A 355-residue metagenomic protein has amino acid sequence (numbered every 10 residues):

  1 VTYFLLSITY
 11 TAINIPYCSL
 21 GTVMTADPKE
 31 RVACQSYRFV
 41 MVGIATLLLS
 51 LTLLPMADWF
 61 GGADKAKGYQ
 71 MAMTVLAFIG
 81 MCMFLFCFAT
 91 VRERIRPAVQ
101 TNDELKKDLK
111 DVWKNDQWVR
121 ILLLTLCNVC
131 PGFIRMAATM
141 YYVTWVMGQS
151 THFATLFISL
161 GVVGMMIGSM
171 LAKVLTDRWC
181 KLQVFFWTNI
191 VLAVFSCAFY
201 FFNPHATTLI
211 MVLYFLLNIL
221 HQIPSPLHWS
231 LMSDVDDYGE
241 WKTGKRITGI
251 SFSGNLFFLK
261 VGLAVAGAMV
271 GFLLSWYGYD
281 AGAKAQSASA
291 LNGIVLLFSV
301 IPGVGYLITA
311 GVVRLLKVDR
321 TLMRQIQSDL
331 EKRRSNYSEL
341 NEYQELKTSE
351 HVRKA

Functional and structural regions predicted by a protein language model:
V1-K354: Membrane-embedded alpha-helical bundles of multi-pass transporters/translocases, especially carrier/permease families
